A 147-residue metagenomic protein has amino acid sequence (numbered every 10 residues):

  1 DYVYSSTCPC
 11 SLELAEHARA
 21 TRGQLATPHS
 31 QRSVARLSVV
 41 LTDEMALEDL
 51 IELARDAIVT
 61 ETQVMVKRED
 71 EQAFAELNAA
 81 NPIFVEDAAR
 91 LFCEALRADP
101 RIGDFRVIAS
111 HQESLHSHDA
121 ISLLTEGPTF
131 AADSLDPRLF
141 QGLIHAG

Functional and structural regions predicted by a protein language model:
D1-G147: N-terminal intrinsically disordered, cationic/polar leader segments that include organellar targeting peptides
